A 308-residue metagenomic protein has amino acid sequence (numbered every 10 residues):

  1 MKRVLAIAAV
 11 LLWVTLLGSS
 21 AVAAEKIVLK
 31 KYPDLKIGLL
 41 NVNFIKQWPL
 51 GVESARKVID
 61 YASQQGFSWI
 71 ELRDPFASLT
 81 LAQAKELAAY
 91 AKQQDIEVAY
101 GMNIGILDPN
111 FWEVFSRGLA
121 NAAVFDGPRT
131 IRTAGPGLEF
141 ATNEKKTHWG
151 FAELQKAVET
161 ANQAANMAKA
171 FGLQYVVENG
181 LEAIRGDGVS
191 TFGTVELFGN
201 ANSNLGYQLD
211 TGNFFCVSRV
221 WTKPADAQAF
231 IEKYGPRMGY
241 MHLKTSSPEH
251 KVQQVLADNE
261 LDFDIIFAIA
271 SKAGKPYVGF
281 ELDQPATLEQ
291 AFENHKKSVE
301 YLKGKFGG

Functional and structural regions predicted by a protein language model:
M1-A9: Bacterial N-terminal signal peptides that target proteins for export
A8-G18: Bacterial N-terminal signal peptides
S19-A23: Sec/Tat signal peptide C-region and signal peptidase I cleavage site
A24-K26, W69, F76, A88 (+3 more regions): Active-site acidic/histidine proton-transfer and metal-coordination neighborhood in alpha/beta enzyme cores
K26-A55, Y61, R73: Boundary/entry segment of secreted carbohydrate-active catalytic domains
Y32, Q163-E260: Acidic/histidine-rich catalytic cores of soluble enzymes
L35-V42, I70-L72, V98-N103, R129-T133 (+4 more regions): Hydrophobic faces of well-ordered beta-strands that scaffold small-molecule active sites in alpha/beta enzyme cores
I45-V52, L72-A84, I104-E113, L138-T142 (+4 more regions): Acidic-and-aromatic substrate-binding clefts and catalytic sites of carbohydrate-active enzymes
